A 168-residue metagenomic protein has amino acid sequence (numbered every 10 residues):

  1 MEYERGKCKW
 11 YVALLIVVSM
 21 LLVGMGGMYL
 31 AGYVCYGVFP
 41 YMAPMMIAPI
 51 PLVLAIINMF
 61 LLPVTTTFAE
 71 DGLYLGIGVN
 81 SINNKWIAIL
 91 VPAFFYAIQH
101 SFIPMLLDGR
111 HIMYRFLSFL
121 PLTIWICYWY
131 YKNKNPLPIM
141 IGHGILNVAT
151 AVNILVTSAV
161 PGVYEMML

Functional and structural regions predicted by a protein language model:
M1-T66, S158-L168: Juxtamembrane helix-loop-helix connectors linking adjacent transmembrane helices in multi-pass membrane enzymes
L52-L168: Transmembrane helix-loop-helix hairpins at the membrane interface of multi-pass integral membrane proteins
